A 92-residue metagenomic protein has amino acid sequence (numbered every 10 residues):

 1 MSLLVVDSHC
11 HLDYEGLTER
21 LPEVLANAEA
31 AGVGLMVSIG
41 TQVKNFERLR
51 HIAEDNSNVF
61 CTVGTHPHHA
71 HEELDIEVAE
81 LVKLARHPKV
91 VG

Functional and structural regions predicted by a protein language model:
M1-G92: Mid-domain alpha/beta scaffold segments of enzyme catalytic cores
